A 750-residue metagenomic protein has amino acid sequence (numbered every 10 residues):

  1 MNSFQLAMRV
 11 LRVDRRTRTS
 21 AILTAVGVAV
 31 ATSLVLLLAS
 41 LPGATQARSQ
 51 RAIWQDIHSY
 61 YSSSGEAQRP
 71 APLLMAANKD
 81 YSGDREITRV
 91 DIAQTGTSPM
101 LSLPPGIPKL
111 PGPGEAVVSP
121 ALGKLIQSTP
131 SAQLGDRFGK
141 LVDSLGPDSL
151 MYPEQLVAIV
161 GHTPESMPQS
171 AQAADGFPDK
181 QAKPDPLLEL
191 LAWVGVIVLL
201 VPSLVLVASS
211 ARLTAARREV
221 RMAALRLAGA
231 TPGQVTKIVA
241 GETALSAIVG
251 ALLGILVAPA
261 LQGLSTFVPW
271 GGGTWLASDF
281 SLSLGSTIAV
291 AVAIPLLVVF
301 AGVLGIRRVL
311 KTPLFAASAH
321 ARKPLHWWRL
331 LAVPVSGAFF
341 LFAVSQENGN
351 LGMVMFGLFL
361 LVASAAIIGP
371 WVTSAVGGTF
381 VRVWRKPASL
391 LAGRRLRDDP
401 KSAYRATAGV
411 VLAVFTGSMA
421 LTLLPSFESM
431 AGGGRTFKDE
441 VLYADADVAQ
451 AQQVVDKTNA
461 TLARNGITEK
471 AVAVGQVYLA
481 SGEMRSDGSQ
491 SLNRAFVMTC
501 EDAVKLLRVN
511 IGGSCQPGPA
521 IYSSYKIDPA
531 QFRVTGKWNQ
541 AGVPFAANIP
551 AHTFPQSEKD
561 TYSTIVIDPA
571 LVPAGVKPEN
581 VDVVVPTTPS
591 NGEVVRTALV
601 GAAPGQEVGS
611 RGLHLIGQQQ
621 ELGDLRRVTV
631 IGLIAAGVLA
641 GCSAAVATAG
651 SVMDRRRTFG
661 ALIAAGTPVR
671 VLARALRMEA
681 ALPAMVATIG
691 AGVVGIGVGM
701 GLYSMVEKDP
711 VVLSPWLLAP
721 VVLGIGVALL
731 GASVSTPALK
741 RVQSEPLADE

Functional and structural regions predicted by a protein language model:
M1-T32, H326, A332, W371-V414 (+1 more regions): N-terminal Sec/SRP start-transfer signal
R16-T45, L187-R218, T236, T243-V257 (+7 more regions): Hydrophobic alpha-helical transmembrane segments of multi-pass inner-membrane transport and secretion
S33-S59, Q262-V268, Q346-G349, M419-R435 (+3 more regions): C-terminal region of N-terminal signal peptides and the immediate post-cleavage residues of exported proteins
L36-Q172, E428-V628: Nucleotide-cofactor and metal-assisted catalytic machinery
P147-V157, G161-P164, D185-P186, L191-T214 (+2 more regions): Transmembrane-helix bundle segments that line or gate the permeation/cavity pathway in multi-pass membrane proteins
A240-I368: Hydrophobic alpha-helical segments
I255-S286, Q346-G352, A691-L729, S733-D749: Short helix-loop junctions at transmembrane helix boundaries
